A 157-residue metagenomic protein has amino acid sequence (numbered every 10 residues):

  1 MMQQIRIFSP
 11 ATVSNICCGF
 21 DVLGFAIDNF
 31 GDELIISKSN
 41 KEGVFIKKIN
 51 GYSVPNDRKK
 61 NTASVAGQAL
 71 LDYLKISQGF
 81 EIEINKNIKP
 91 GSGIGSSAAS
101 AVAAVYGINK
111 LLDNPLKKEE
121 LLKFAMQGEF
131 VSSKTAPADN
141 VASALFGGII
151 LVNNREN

Functional and structural regions predicted by a protein language model:
M1-S92, K110, N114-L116, F146-G147: ATP-binding N-lobe of GHMP and related small-molecule kinases
G67, V105, L122: Generic structural marker for isolated residues within well-ordered, non-membrane alpha-helices of soluble domains
S92-A99, T135: Short helix-coil transition sites and intra-membrane helix breaks within transmembrane domains of multi-pass
A98-D113: Short, small-residue alpha-helix embedded
P115-N157: ATP-dependent small-molecule kinase catalytic core of the GHMP/sugar-kinase superfamily and closely related
